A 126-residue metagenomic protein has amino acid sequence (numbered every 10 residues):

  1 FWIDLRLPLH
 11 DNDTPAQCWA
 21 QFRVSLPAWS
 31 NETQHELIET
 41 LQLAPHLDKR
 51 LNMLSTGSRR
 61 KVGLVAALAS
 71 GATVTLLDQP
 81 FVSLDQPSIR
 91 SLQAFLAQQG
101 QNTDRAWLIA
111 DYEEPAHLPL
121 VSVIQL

Functional and structural regions predicted by a protein language model:
F1-V24, P115-A116: ABC ATPase nucleotide-binding domain signature region
E32-H46: Conserved ABC ATPase "signature" region
R50-R59: Conserved ABC ATPase signature
L64: Hydrophobic anchor residue at the start of the ABC signature
T73-T75: Hydrophobic residue in the Walker B motif beta-strand of ABC-type P-loop NTPase nucleotide-binding domains
D78, L84-I89: ABC-family nucleotide-binding domains
P87, F95-H117: Conserved catalytic loops of ABC-family nucleotide-binding domains
